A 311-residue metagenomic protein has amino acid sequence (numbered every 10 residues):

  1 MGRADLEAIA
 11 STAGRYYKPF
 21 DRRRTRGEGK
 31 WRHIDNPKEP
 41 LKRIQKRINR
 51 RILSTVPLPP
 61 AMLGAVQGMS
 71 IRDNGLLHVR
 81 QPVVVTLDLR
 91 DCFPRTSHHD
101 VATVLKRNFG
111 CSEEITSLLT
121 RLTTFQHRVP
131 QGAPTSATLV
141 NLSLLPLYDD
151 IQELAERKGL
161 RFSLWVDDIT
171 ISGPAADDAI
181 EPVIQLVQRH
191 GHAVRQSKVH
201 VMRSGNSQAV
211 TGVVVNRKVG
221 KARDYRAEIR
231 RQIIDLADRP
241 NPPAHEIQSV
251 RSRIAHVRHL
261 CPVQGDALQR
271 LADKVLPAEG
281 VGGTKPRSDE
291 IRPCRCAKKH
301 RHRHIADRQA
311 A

Functional and structural regions predicted by a protein language model:
M1-R23, G29-E114, L118-A133, L142-D149 (+1 more regions): Right-hand nucleic-acid polymerase module
M69-I71, E153-K158: Short amphipathic beta-strand starts and helix->beta connectors
T86-R90, G132, S136, R157-G173: Catalytic palm active-site di-aspartate
